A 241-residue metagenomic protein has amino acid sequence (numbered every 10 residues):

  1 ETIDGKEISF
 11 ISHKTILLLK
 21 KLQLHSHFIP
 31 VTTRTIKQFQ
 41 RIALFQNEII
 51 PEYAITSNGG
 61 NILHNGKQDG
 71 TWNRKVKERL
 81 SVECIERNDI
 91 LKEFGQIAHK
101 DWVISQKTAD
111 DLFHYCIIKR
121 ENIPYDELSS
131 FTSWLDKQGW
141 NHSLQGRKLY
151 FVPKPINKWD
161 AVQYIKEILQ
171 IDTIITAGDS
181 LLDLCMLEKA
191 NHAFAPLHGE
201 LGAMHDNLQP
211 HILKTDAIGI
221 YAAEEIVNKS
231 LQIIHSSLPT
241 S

Functional and structural regions predicted by a protein language model:
E1-G5, P30, L187: Asp-based phosphoryl-transfer active-site loop
E1-I8, Q145-Y150: Glycine-rich phosphate-binding "P-loop"
T2-I3, L17, K166, T173: Non-catalytic pre-domain segments flanking phosphatase-related domains
K6-H13, V152-I156, A217: Conserved phosphate-coordination/catalytic loops
F10-I97: Active-site phosphate-binding/coordination module
F39, P124-D126, L201-M204: Short, charged/polar "capping" segments at the starts of alpha-helices and the immediately preceding loops
L91-K189: Conserved acidic, metal-coordinating active-site core of Asp-based, Mg2+-dependent phosphoryl-transfer enzymes
F151-V152, W159-S241: Mg2+-dependent phosphoryl-transfer enzymes with acidic/Ser/Thr/Gly-rich catalytic loops
